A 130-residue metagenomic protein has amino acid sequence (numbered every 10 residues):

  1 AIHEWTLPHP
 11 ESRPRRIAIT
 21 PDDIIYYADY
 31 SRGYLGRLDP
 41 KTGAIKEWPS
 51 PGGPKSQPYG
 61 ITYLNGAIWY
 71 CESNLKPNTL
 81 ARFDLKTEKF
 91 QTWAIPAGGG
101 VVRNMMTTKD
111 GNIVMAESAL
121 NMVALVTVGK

Functional and structural regions predicted by a protein language model:
A1, D39-G43, D84-E88, T127-K130: Short loop/turn segments that connect beta-strands within beta-propeller blades
H3-L7, K46-S50, Q91-I95: Beta-propeller fold detector
H9-I24, G53-G66, C71, G98-D110: Beta-rich, blade/repeat-based domains predominating in secreted/periplasmic proteins but also intracellular
P10, S31, K41, P54 (+4 more regions): A generic "binding-loop/recognition-motif" signal
I19, D29, D39, T62-Y63 (+4 more regions): Residue-level signal for WD-repeat beta-propeller blades
I25-S31, I68-L75, M115-A119: Conserved beta-strand positions in repeat-built beta-propeller and related beta-rich domains
Y34-R37, N78-A81, M122-L125: A short loop-to-beta-strand structural motif that recurs across blades of beta-propeller domains
G99-K130: Blade-level signature of beta-propeller repeat domains, shared across WD40, Kelch, NHL, RCC1 and BNR/Asp-box propellers
